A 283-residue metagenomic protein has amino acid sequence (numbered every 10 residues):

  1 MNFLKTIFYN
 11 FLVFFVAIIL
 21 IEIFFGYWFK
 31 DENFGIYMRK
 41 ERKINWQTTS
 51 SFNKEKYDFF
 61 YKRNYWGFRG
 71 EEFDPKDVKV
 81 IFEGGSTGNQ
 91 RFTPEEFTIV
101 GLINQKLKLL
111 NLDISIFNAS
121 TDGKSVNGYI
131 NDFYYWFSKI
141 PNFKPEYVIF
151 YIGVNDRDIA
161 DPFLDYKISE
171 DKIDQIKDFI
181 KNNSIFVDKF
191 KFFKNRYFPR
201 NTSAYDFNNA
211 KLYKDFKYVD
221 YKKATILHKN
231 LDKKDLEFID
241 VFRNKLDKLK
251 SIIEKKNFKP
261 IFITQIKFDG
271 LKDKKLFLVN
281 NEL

Functional and structural regions predicted by a protein language model:
N2-T6: Membrane-helix interfacial "entry" motifs
Y9-F24: Hydrophobic membrane-insertion alpha-helices, especially the h-region of bacterial N-terminal signal peptides
I23-D31, F137: Structural signature of transmembrane alpha-helix termini at the membrane-water interface
W28-K106, L110: Membrane/wall-proximal cationic-aromatic binding patches
S50-E55, V126, D269-L271: Flexible loop/turn segments at secondary-structure boundaries
D74, K79-I81, T87-F179, R200: Conserved SGNH/GDSL esterase-like catalytic core that processes O-acyl groups on lipids and polysaccharides
V154-L283: Serine-dependent acyl-ester chemistry module
